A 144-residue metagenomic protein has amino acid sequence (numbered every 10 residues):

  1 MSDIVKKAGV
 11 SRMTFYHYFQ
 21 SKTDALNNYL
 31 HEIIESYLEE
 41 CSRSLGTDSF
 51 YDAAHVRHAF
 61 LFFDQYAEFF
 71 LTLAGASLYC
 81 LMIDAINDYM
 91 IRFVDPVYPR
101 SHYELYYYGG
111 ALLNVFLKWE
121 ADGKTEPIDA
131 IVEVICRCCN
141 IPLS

Functional and structural regions predicted by a protein language model:
S2: Residues within the helices of the helix-turn-helix
K7, D24-S44, A54, H58 (+1 more regions): Alpha-helical structural segments
G9-F19: Short hydrophobic/aromatic patch on the recognition helix
K22, Y29-I33, Y37, L78 (+4 more regions): Hydrophobic/aromatic residues within well-ordered alpha-helical segments
E40, Y66, F93-P96, K118-E120 (+1 more regions): Basic, amphipathic alpha-helical hairpins
G46-N87: Helical hydrophobic small-molecule/effector-binding pocket
A74-G110, N140: Amphipathic alpha-helical packing segments from all-alpha helical-bundle domains
R100-I141: Hydrophobic alpha-helical segments that form the core of small-molecule binding pockets and/or dimer interfaces
